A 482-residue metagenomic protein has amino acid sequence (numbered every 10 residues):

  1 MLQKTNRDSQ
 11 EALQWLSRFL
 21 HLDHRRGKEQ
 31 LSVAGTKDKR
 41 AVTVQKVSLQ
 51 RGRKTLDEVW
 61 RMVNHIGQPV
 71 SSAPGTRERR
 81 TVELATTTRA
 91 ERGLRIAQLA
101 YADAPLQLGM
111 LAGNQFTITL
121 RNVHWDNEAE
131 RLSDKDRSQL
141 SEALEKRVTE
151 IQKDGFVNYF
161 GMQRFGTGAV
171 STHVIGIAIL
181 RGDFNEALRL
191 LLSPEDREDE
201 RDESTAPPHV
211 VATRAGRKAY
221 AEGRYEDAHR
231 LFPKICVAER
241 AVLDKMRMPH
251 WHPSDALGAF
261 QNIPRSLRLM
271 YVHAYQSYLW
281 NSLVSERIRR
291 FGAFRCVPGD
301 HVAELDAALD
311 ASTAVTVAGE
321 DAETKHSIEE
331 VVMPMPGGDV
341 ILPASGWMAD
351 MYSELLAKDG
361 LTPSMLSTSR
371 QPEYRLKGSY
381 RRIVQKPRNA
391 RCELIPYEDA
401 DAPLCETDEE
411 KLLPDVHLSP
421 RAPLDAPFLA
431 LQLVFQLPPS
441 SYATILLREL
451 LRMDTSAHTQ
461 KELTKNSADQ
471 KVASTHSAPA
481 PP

Functional and structural regions predicted by a protein language model:
M1-P482: Non-catalytic, substrate/partner-engaging modules appended to enzymatic cores
